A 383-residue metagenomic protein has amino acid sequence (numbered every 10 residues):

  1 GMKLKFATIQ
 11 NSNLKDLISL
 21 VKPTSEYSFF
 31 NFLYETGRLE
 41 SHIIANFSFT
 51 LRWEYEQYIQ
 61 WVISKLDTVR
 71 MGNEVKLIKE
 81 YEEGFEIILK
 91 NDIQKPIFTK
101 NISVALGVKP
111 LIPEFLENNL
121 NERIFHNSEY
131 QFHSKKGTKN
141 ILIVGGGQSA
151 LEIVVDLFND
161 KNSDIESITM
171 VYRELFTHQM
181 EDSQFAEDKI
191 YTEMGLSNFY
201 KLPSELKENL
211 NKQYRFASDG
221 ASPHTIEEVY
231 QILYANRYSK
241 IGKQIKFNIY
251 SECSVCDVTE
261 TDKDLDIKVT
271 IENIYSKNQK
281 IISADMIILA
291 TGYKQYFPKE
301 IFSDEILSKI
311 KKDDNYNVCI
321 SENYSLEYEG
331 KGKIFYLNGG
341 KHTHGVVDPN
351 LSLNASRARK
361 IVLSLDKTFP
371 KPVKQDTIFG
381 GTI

Functional and structural regions predicted by a protein language model:
G1, F29-F32, W61, E187: Tryptophan-centered motif/residue detector
G1-K22, T177-L196: Conserved N-terminal glycine-rich FAD pyrophosphate-binding loop of Rossmann-like flavoproteins
G1-M2, S19-T24, N127-Q131, K139: Conserved N-terminal glycine/acidic-rich loop preference
K5-S19, S28-N31, I124-H126, D164 (+1 more regions): Short, solvent-exposed coil/turn linker segments
S19-W53, H224: A conserved beta-strand/loop capping segment in the N-terminal third of enzymes that catalyze redox or closely related
H42-Q148, E152-I383: Flavin (primarily FAD) cofactor-binding/catalytic cores of flavoenzymes
